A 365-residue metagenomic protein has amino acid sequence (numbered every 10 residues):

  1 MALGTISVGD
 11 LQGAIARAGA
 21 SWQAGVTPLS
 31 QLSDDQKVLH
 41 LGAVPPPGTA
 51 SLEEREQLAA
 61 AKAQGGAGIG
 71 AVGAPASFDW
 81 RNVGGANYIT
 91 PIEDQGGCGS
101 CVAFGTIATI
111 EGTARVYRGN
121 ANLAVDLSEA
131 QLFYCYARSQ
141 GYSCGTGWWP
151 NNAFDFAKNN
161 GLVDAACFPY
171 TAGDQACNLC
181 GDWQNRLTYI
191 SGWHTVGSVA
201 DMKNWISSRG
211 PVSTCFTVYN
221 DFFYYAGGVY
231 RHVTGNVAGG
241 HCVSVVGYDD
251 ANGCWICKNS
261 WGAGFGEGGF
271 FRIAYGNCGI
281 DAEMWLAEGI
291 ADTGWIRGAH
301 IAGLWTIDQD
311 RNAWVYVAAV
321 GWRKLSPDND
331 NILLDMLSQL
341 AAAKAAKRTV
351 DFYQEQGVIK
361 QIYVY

Functional and structural regions predicted by a protein language model:
M1-I296, Q361: Catalytic-core signature of thiol
T293-Y365: Exposed beta-strand/loop interface patches that mediate assembly or binding
